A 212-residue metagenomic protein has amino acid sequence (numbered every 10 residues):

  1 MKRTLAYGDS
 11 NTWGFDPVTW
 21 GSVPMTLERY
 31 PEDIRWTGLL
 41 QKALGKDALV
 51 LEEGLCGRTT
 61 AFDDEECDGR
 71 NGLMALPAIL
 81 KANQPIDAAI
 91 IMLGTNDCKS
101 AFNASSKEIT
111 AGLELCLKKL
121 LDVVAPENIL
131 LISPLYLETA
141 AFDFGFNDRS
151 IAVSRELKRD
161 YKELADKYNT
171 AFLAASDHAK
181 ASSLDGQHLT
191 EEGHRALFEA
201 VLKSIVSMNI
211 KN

Functional and structural regions predicted by a protein language model:
M1-L55, A61-D63, A78-K81, K167 (+1 more regions): Serine-esterase "nucleophile elbow" of acetyl-processing enzymes
D16-W20, F62-E65, A141-G145, L184-D185: Short aromatic-enriched loop/helix-cap "lid" or pocket-rim segments at secondary-structure transitions that line
R29, D64-D68, F102: Short secondary-structure transition/capping motifs
G38, K46, R70-N212: Alpha-helical cap/lid subdomain in secreted, periplasmic, or secretory-pathway luminal O-acyl-processing enzymes
